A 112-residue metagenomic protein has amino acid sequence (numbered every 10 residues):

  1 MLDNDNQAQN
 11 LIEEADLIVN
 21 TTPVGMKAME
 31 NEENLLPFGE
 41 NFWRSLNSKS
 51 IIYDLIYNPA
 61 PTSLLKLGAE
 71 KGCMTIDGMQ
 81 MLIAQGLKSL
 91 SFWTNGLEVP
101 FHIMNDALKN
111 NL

Functional and structural regions predicted by a protein language model:
M1-T75: Rossmann-like adenosine-cofactor binding region
S48-L112: Adenosine-phosphate binding glycine-rich loop
